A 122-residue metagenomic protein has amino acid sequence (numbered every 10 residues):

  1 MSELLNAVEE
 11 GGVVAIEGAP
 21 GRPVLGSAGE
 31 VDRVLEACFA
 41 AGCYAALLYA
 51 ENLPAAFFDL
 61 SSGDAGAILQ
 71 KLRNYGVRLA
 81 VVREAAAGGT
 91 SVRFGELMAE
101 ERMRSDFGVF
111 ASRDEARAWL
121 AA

Functional and structural regions predicted by a protein language model:
S2-A122: Amphipathic, Lys/Arg-enriched alpha-helical "gate/interface" segment within cytosolic domains that mediates
